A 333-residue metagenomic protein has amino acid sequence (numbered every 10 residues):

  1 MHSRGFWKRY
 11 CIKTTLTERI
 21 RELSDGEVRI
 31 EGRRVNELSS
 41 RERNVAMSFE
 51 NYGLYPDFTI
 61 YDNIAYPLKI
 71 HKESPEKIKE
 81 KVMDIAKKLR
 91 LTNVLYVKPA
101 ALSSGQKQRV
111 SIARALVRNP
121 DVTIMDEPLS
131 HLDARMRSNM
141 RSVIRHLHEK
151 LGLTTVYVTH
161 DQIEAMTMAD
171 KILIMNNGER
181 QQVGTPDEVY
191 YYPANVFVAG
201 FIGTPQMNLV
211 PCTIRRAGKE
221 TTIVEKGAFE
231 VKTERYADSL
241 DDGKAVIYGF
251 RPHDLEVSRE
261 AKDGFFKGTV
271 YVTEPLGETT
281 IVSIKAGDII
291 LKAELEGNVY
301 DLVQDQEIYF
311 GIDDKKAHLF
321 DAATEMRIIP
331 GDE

Functional and structural regions predicted by a protein language model:
H2-C11: Walker A (P-loop) phosphate-binding loop of ABC-type ATPase nucleotide-binding domains
I12-T14, V110: ABC ATPase nucleotide-binding domain helices that frame the ATP-binding cleft
T17-E18: Helix-to-loop junction immediately C-terminal to a conserved catalytic motif
L23-E27, N177: Conserved coupling/switch loops of ABC nucleotide-binding domains, chiefly the family-specific signature
G26-R34: Conserved ABC transporter NBD signature motif
R43-A46, E50, L54-F197: ABC ATPase nucleotide-binding domains
Y192-I214, G249, D313: C-terminal boundary and immediately downstream tail of ABC-type ATPase nucleotide-binding domains
M207, A217-E333: Non-catalytic connector elements of ABC transporters
